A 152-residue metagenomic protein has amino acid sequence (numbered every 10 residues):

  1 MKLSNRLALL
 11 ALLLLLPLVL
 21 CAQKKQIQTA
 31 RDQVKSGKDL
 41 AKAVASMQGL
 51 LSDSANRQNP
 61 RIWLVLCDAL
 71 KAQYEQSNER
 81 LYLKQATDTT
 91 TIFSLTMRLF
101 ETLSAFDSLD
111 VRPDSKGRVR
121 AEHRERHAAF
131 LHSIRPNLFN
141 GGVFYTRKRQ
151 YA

Functional and structural regions predicted by a protein language model:
M1-A30: Bacterial Sec-dependent N-terminal signal peptides
S4, K25, Q48-G49, G117 (+1 more regions): Generic, low-specificity signal for short hydrophobic/alpha-helical stretches with a mild N-terminal bias, encompassing
Q23-T91: Start-of-domain marker
R57, A69-A152: Short coil/linker segments at helix-helix boundaries
